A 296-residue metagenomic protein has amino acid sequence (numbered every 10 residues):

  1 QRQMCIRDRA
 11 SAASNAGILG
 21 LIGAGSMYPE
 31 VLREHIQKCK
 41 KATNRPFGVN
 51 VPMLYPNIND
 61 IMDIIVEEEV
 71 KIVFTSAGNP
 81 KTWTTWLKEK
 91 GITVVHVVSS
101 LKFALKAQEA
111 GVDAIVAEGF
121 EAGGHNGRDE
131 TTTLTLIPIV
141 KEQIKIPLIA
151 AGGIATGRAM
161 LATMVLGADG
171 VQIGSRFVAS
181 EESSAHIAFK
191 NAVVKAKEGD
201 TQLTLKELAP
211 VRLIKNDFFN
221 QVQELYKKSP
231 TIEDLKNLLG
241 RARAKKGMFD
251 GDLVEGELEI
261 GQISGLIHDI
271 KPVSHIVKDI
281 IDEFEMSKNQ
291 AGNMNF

Functional and structural regions predicted by a protein language model:
R2-I6: Short, small-residue-biased leader/transition segments that mark boundaries at the very start of proteins
R7-A16, E34, K38-A42, Y55-I149 (+1 more regions): Alpha/beta enzyme core
G17-E30, R45: A glycine-/small-polar-enriched, mobile loop at the entrance of the PLP active site in fold-type I
L21-G23, G48-V49, V73-T75, I149-A150: Short catalytic-loop micro-motif centered on adjacent basic/acidic residues
A24-S26, V51-Y55, N79: Short glycine-rich, polar/acidic loop-and-turn segments at beta strand-coil junctions
G127-I149, A155-F296: Conserved active-site-proximal phosphate/metal-binding subdomains
